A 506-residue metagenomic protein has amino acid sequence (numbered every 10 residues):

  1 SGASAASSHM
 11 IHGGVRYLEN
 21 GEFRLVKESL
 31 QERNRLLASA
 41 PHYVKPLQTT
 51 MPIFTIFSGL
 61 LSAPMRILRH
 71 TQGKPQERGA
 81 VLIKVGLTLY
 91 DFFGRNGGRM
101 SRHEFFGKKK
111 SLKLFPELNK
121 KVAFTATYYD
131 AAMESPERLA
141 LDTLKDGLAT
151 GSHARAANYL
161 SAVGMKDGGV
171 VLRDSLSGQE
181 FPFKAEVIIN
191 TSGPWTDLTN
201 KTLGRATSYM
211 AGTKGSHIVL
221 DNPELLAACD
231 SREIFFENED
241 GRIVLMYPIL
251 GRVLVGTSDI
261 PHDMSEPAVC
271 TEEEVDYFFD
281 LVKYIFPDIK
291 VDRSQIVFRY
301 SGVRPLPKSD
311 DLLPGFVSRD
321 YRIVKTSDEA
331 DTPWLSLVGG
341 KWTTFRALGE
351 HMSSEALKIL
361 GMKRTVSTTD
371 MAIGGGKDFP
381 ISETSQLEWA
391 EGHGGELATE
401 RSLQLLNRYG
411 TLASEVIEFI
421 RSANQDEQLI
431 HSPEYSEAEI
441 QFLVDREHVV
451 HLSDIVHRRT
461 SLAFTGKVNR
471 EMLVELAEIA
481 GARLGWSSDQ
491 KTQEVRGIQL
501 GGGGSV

Functional and structural regions predicted by a protein language model:
S1-A5: Glycine-rich FAD pyrophosphate-binding loop
H9-L114: Dinucleotide-binding Rossmann-like beta1-alpha1 core, especially the glycine-rich loop that anchors the ADP
R69-Q76, F92-R102, L112-G151, R155 (+3 more regions): Helix-loop-beta segment of a Rossmann-like dinucleotide-binding subdomain
H103, V122, R138-D142, D146 (+4 more regions): C-terminal catalytic lobe of FAD-dependent flavoproteins
A157-V170: A conserved short coil-to-beta-strand element within the FAD-binding core of flavoproteins
S177-V187, T191: Core beta-strand elements of the Rossmann-like FAD/NAD(P) dinucleotide-binding domain in flavoenzyme oxidoreductases
N190-R205: Flavin (primarily FAD) binding-site architecture
G466-E471, R483-V506: C-terminal amphipathic alpha-helical interaction region
